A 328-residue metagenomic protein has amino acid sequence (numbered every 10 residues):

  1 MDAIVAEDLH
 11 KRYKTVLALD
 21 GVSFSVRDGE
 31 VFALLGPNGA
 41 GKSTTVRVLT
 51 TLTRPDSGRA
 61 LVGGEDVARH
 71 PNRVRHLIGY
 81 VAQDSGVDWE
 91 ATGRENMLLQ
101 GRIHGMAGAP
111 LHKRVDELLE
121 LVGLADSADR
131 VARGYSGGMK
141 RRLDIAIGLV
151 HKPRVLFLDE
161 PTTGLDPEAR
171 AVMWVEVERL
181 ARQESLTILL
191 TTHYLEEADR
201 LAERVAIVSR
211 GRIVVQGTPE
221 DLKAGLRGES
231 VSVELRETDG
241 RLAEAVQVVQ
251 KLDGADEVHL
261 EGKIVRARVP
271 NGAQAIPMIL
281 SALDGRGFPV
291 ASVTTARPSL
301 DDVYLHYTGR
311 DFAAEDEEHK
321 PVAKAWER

Functional and structural regions predicted by a protein language model:
G58-R69, V74: Conserved ABC transporter NBD signature motif
L98, R102, A109-S127: Conserved ABC ATPase "signature" region
V131-Y135: Conserved ABC ATPase signature
K152: Conserved catalytic motifs of ABC-family nucleotide-binding domains
L156-D159: Catalytic Walker B motif of ABC-type/P-loop ATPase nucleotide-binding domains
V175-P270: ABC transporter nucleotide-binding domain
